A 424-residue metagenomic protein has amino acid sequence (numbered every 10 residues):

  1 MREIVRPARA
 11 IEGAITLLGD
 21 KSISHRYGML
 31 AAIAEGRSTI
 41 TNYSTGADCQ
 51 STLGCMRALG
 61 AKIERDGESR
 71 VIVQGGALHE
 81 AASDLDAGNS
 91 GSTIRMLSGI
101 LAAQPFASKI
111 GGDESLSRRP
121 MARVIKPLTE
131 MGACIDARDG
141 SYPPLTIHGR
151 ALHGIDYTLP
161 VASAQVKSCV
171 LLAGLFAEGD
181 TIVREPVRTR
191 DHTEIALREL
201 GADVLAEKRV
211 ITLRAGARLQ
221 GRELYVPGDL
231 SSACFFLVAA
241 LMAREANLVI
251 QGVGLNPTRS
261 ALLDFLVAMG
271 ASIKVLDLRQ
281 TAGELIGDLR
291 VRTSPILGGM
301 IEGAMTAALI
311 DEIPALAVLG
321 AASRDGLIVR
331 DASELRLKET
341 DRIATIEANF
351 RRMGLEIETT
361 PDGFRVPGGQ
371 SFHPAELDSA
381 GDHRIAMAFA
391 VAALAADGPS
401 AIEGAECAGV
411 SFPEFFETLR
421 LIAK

Functional and structural regions predicted by a protein language model:
M1-K424: Structural preference for solvent-exposed beta-strand-turn elements and adjacent flexible terminal/loop segments within
